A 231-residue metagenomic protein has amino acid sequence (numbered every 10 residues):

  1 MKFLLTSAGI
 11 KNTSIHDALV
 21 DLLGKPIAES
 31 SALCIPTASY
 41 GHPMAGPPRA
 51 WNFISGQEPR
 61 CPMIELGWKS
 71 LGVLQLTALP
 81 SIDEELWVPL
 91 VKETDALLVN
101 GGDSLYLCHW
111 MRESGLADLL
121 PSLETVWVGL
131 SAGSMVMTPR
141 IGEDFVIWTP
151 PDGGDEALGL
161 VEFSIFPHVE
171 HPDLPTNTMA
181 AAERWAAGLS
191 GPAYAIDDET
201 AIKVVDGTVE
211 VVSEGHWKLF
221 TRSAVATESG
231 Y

Functional and structural regions predicted by a protein language model:
M1-E29, A38-I54, G142-Y231: C-terminal and late-domain segments of enzyme folds
H16-D17, E84, W110-E113, T178-M179: Conserved strand-to-helix beginnings and helix N-cap segments that scaffold or border functional pockets
V20, R60, W87-V88, L116-P121 (+2 more regions): Short amphipathic alpha-helical segments and helix-helix/interface helices
I27-A32, T94, E124: A general structural motif
S39-R112: Portal/gating segments that form or line small-molecule/metal binding sites
V99-L174: Class I SAM-dependent methyltransferase SAM-binding "motif I" and its flanking Rossmann-like core
